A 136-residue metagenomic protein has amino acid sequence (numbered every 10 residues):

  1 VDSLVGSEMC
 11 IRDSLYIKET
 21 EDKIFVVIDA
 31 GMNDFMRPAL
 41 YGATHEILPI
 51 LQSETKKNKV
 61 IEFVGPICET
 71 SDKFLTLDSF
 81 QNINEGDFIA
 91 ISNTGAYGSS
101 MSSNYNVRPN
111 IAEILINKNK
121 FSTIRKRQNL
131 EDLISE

Functional and structural regions predicted by a protein language model:
V1-G6, C10-I11: Single conserved hydrophobic/aromatic residue that forms the stacking wall/gate of nucleotide- or nucleobase-binding
R12-E136: Flexible, acidic glycine-rich loops studded with aromatic residues
